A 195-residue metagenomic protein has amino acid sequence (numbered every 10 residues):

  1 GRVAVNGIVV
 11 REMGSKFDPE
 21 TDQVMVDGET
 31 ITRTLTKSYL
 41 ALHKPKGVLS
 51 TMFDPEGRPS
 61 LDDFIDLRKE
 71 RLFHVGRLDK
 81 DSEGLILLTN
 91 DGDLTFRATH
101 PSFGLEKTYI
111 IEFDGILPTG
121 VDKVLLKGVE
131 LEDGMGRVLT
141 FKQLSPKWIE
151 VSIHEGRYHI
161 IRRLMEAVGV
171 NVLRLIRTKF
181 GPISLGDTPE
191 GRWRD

Functional and structural regions predicted by a protein language model:
R2-D195: Basic, flexible Lys/Arg- and Gly-enriched helix-loop patches that mediate nucleic-acid binding at interfaces with rRNA
